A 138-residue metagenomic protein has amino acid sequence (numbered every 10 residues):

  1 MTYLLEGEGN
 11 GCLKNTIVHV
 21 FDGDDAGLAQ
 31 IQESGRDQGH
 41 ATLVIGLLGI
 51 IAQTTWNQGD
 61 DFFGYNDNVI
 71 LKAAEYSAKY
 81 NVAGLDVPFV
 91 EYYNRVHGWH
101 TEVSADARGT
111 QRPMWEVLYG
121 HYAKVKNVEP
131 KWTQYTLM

Functional and structural regions predicted by a protein language model:
M1, Q38-Q53, L71-A73: Well-ordered alpha-helical segments within folded domains of soluble proteins
M1-T42: Active-site cradle of extracellular carbohydrate-active enzymes
L5, Q53-D60, A78-V82: Sec-exported extracytoplasmic/periplasmic mature domains
I17, I31, I45, I50-I51 (+2 more regions): Weak global preference for isoleucine
G35, G39, A52-Y65: Extended, compositionally biased non-globular segments
V44-N57, N127-T133, M138: Generic hydrophobic segment detector
F62-M138: CBM-like carbohydrate-recognition segments
